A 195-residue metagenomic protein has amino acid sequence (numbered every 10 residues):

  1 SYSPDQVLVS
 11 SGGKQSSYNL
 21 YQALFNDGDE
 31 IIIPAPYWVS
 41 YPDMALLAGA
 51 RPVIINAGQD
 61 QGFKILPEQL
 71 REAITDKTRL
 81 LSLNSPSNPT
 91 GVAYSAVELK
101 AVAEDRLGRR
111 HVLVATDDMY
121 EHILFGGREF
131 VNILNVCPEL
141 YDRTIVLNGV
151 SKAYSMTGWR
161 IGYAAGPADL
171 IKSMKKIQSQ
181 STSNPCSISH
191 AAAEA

Functional and structural regions predicted by a protein language model:
S1-E30: Phosphate-binding glycine-rich loop
S10, I55, L147: Hydrophobic residues at beta-strand termini and immediately following loops that shape nucleotide-binding pockets
A23, D43-A45, D105: Hydrophobic/aromatic ligand-binding patch that stacks against planar heteroaromatic rings of cofactors or nucleotides
L47-V53: A short helix-loop-beta submotif of the ANL/AMP-binding
A48, G108-R110, L140: Helix C-cap/helix->beta junction micro-motif
V53, A57-R128: Active-site phosphate-binding strand-loop segment of PLP-dependent enzymes
C137-A195: Conserved core segment of the aminotransferase class I/II
